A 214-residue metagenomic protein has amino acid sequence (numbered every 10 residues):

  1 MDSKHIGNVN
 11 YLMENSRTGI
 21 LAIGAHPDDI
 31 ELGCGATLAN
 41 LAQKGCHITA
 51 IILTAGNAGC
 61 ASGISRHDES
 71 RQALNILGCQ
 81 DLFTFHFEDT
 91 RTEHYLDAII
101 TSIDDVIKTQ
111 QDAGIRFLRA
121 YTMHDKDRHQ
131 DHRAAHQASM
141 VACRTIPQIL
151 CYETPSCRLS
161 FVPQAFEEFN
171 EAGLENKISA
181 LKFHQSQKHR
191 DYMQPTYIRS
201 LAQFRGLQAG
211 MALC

Functional and structural regions predicted by a protein language model:
M1-D2, G7-E14, T109-A113, I146-Q148 (+1 more regions): The feature marks non-catalytic terminal segments
M1-R116, V141-T145, L201: Active-site rim/loop-helix segments in enzyme catalytic domains that contact anionic ligands
A25, Q130, A172: Residue-level signal for the nucleotide or nucleotide-sugar donor/cofactor binding architecture
I52, T84-H86, T122, C151 (+1 more regions): Structural signal for conserved beta-strand scaffold positions within catalytic alpha/beta enzyme cores
A55-C60, E88-T92, H124-H129, H184-H189: Short histidine/acidic/glycine/proline-rich micro-motifs that form metal- and phosphate-coordinating active-site loops
S62-I64, R133, S160-A165: Short aromatic-enriched loop/helix-cap "lid" or pocket-rim segments at secondary-structure transitions that line
S102-S156: Active-site adenylate/phosphate-handling loop in enzymes that bind or generate adenylated species
